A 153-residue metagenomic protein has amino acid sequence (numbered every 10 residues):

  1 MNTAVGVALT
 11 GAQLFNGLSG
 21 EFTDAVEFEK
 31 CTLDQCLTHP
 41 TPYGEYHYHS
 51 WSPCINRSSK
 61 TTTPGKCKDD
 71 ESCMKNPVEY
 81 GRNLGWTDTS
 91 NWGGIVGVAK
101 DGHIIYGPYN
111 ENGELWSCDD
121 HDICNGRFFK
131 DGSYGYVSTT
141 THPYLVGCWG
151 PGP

Functional and structural regions predicted by a protein language model:
M1-P153: A motif-centric signal for short, conserved binding hotspots located in accessible loops or intrinsically disordered
